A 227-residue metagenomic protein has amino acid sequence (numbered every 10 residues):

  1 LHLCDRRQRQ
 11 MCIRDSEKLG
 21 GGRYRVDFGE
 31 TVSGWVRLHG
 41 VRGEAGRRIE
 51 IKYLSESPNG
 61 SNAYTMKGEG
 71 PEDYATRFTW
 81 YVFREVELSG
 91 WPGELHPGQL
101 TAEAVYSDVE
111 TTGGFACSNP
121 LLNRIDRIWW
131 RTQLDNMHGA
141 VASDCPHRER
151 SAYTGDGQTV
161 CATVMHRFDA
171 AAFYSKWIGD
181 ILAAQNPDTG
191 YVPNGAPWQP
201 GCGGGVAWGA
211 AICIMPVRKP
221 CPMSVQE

Functional and structural regions predicted by a protein language model:
L1-I13: Single conserved hydrophobic/aromatic residue that forms the stacking wall/gate of nucleotide- or nucleobase-binding
E17-G40, R48-Y53, P58-E227: Substrate-binding groove/exosite segments of carbohydrate-active enzymes
